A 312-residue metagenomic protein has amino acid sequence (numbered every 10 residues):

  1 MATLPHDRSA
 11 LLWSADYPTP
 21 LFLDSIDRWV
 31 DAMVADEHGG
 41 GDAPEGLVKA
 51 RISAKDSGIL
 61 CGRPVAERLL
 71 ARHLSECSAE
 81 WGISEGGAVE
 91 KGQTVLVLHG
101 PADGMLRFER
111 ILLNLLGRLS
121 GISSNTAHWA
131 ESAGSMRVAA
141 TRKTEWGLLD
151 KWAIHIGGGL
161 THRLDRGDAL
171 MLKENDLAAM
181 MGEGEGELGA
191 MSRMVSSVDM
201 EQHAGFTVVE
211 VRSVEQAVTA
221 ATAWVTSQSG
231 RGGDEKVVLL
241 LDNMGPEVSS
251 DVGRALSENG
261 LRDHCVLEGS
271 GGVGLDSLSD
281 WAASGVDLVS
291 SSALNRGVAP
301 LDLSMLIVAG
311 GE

Functional and structural regions predicted by a protein language model:
A2-V238, E247-D251, A255, V266-G269 (+3 more regions): Acidic/glycine-rich phosphate/pyrophosphate-binding loops and surrounding catalytic core that coordinate Mg2+
S14, G311-E312: A short, highly charged, low-complexity intrinsically disordered segment
N259: Conserved phosphotransfer cores of two-component systems
L275: Acidic, divalent-metal-coordinating active-site segment for phosphoryl/phosphodiester hydrolysis, typified by short
S304-G310: Active-site loop ensemble at the mouth of alpha/beta enzyme cores that anchors a bound cofactor
